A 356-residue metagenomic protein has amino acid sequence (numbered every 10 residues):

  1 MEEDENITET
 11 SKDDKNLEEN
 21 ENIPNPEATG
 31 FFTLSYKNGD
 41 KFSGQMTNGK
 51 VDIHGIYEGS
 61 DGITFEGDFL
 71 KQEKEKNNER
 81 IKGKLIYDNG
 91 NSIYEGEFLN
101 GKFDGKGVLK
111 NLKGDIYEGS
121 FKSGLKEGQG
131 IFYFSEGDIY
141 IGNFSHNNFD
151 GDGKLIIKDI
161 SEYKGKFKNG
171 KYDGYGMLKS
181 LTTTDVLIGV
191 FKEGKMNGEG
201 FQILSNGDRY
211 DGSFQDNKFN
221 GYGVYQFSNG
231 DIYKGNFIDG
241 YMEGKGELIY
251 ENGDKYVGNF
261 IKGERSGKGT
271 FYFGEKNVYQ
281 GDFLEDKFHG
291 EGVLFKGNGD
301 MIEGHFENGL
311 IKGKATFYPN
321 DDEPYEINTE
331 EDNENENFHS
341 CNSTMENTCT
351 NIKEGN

Functional and structural regions predicted by a protein language model:
M1-K12, N356: PEST-like, low-complexity acidic/proline-rich intrinsically disordered segments, predominantly at protein N-termini
E9, E19-A28, K41-D52, T64-I81 (+11 more regions): Conserved anchor residues at repeat-unit boundaries in beta-strand-based tandem repeats, strongest for the MORN repeat
F32-T33: An edge-strand/N-cap motif at the start of beta-rich repeat modules
N38, N48, D61, N89-G90 (+10 more regions): Acidic/polar residues in short coil/turn loops that connect beta-strands within repeat-based beta-sheet scaffolds
N335-G355: Terminal, low-structured helical/coil segments at or just beyond the last alpha-helical repeat
